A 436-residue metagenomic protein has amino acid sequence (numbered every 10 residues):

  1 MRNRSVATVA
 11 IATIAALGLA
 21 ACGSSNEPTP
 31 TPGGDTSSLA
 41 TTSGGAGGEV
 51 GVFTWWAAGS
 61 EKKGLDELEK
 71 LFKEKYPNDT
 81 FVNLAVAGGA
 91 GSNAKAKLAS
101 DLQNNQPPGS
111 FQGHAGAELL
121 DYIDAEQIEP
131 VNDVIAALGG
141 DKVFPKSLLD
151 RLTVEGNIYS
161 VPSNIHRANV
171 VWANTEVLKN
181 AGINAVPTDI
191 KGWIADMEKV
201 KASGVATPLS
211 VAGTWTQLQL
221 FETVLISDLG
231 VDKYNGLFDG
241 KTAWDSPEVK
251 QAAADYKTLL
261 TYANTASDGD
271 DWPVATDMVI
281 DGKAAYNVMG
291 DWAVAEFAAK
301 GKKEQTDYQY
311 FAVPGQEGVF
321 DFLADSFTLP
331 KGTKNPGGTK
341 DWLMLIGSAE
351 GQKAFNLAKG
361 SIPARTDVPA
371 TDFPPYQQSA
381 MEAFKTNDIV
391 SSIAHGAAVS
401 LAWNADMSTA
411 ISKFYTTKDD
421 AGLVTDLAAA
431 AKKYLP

Functional and structural regions predicted by a protein language model:
R2-G18, G23-L120, A354, G422 (+1 more regions): Conserved N-terminal structural module of periplasmic/extracytoplasmic solute-binding proteins
G44, W292-E304, Q316-T409, Y434: C-terminal lobe and pocket-closing loops of periplasmic/extracytoplasmic Venus-flytrap solute-binding proteins
W55, A254-N335, D341: Extracytoplasmic/periplasmic substrate-binding proteins
H114-N169: Hinge/lid segment of periplasmic solute-binding proteins
N132-F144, P208, D228-Q251, A299-E304 (+2 more regions): Short, solvent-exposed loop/beta-turn-alpha elements that line the ligand-binding surface or hinge of extracytoplasmic
N157-S163, N169, I194-K241, A284: Extracytoplasmic/periplasmic solute-binding protein
K179, A202, D388-P436: Conserved C-terminal helix/tail region of periplasmic/extracytoplasmic solute-binding proteins
M197-E198, D239-D268: Glycine-centered hinge/linker elements that transmit conformational signals in sensory and ligand-binding systems
